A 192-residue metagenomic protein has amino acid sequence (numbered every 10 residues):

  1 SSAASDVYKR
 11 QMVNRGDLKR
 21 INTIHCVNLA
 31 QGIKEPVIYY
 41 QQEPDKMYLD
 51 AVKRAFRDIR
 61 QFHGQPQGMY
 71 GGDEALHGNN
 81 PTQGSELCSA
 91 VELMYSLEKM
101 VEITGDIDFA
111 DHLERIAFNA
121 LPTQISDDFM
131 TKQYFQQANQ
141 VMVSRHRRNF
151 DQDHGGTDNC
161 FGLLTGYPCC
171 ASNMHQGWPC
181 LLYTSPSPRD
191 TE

Functional and structural regions predicted by a protein language model:
S1-R15, N22-L29: Hydrophobic, small-residue-rich alpha-helical packing segments that form membrane-like cores
S2-D6, V52-Q61: Core domains of carbohydrate- and sulfate-ester-processing enzymes
A3-A4, Y8, Y183-E192: Single conserved hydrophobic/aromatic residue that forms the stacking wall/gate of nucleotide- or nucleobase-binding
K19-R57, D73-S185, R189: Aromatic (Trp/Tyr) and acidic
G64-A75: Flexible glycine/proline-rich, aromatic-decorated loop/lid segments
